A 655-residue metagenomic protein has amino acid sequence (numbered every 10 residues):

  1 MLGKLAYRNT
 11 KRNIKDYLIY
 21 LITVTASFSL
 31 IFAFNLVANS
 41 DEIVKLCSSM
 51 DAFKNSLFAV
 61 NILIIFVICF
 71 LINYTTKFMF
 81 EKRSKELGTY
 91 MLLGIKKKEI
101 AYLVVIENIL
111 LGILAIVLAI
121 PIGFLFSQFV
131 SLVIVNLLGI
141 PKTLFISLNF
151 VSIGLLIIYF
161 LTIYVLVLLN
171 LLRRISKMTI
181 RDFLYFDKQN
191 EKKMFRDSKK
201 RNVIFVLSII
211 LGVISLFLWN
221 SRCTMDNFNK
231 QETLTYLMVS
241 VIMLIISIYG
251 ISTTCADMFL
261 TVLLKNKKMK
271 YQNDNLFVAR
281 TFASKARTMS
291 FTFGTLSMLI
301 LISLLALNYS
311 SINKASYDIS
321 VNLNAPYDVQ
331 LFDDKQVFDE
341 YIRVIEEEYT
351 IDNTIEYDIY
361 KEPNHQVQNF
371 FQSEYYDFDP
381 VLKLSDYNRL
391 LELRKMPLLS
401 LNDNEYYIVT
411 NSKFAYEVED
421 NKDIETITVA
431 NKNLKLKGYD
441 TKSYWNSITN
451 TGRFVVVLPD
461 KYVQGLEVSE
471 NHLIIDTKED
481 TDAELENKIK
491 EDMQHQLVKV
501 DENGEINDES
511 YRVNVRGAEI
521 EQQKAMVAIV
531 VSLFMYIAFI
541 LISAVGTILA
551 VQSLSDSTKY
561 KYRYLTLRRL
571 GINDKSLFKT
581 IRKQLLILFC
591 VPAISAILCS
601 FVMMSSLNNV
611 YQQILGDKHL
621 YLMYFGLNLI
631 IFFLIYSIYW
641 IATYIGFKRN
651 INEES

Functional and structural regions predicted by a protein language model:
M1-L18, K82-E86, K96, S131-S152 (+8 more regions): Feature of multi-pass inner-membrane transport and sensor proteins that recognizes transmembrane helices together
I14-Y20, V104-I122, L161, R196-F205 (+2 more regions): Selective transmembrane-helix segments that form parts of the transport pathway or gating/packing helices in multipass
K15-L21, A33-L63, F78-E81, T89 (+7 more regions): Peri-transmembrane interface segments
F28-S40, Y74-F78, L111-I140, S152-K177 (+6 more regions): Small-residue-rich transmembrane alpha-helices
S29-A59, V133, L218, R222-M225 (+6 more regions): Alpha-helical transmembrane segments
A59-Y74, S543-G546: Long, hydrophobic alpha-helical segments
S320-A528: Nucleotide-cofactor and metal-assisted catalytic machinery
